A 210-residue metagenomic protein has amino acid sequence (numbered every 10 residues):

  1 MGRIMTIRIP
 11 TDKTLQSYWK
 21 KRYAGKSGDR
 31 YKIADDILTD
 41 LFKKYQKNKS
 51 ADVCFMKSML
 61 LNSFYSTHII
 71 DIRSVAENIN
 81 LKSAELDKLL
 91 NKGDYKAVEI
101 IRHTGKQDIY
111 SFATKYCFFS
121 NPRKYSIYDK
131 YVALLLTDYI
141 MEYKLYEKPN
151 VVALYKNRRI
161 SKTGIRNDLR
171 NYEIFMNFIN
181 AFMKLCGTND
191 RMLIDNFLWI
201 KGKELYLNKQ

Functional and structural regions predicted by a protein language model:
M1-S58, D129-Q210: C-terminal accessory module of base-excision DNA glycosylases/AP lyases that mediates lesion recognition and DNA
T39-F42, V98-R102, C117, N180: Amphipathic alpha-helical segments within well-ordered protein domains
S50-D108: Helix-hairpin-helix/helix-loop-helix acidic hairpins
S63-I69, N121-K124, G202-K203: Short alpha-helix boundary/capping elements
I79-K82, G93, S120, Y139 (+1 more regions): Alpha-helix boundary/capping residues
E99-T137: Catalytic DNA-binding helix-loop module of base-excision-repair DNA glycosylases/AP lyases
